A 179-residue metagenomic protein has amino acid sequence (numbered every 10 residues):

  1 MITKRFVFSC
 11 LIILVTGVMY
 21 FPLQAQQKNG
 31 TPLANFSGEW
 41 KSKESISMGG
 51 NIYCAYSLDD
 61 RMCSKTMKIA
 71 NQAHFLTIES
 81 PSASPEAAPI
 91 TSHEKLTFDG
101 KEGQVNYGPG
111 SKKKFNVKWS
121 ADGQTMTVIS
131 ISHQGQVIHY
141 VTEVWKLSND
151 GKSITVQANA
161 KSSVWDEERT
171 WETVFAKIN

Functional and structural regions predicted by a protein language model:
M1-C10: Bacterial N-terminal signal peptides that target proteins for export
S9-M19: Bacterial N-terminal signal peptides
Y20-A25: Sec/Tat signal peptide C-region and signal peptidase I cleavage site
Q26-N179: Hydrophobic small-molecule pocket/channel-lining residues, especially in calycin-type beta-barrels
